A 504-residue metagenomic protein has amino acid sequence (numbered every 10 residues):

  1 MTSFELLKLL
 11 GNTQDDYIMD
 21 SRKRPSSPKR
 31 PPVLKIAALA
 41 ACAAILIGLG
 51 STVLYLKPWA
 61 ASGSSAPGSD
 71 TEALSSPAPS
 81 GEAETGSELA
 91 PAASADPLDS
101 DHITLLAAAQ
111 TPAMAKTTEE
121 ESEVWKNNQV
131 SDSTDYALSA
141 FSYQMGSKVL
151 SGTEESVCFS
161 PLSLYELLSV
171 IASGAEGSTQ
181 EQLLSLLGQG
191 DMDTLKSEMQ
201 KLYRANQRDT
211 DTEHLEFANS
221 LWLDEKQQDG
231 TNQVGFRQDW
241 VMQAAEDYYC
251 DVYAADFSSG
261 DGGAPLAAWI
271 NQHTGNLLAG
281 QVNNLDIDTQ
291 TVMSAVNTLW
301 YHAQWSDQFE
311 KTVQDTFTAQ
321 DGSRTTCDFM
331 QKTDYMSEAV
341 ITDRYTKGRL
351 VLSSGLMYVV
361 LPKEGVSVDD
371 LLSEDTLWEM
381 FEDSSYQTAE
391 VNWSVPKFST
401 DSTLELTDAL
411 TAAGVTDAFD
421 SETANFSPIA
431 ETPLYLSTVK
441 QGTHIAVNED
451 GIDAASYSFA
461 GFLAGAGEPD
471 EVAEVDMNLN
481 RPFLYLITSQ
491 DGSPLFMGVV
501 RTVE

Functional and structural regions predicted by a protein language model:
M1-R30: Disordered, charged N-terminal biogenesis/targeting segments of membrane/secreted proteins
E5, S323, G492-S493: Residue-level signal for well-ordered, solvent-exposed loop/turn and beta-edge residues enriched in charged/polar side
K35-S64, G68, A460: Single-pass transmembrane signal-anchor helices and their membrane-water interface zones
P58-N127, S131: N-terminal, intrinsically disordered, polar/charged segments of Gram-positive cell-envelope systems that serve as
W59, E120-Q189, Q304, L486 (+1 more regions): His/Glu-rich zincin catalytic helix
A90-A109, E154, L164, L168 (+2 more regions): Non-catalytic, conformational "gating/processing" segments within enzyme and secreted inhibitor domains
L183-L187, F309-F317, D370-L377: Short Gly/aromatic-enriched secondary-structure transition segments
A295, T346-V360, P469-E504: Extended hydrophobic
